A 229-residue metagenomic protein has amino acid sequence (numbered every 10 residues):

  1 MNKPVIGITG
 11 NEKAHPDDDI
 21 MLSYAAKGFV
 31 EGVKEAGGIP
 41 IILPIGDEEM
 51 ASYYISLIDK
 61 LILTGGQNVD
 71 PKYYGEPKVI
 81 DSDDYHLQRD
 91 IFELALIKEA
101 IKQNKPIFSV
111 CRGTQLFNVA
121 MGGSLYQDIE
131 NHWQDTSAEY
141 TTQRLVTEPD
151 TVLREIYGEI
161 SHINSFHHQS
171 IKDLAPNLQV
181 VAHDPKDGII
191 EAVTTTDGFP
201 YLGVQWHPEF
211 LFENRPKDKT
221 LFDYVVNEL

Functional and structural regions predicted by a protein language model:
M1-V110, E130-T141, V146-Y157, H168 (+3 more regions): N-terminal beta1-alpha1 cap of cysteine-dependent amidohydrolase-like domains
S109, G113, N118, G122: Gly/Ala-rich beta-loop-alpha elbow adjacent to hydrolase catalytic centers
S124-Q127: Short, well-structured active-site flanking segments
S165: Short, basic/aromatic recognition patches
L202-Q205: Active-site-proximal beta-strand elements of phosphoester/diester hydrolases
